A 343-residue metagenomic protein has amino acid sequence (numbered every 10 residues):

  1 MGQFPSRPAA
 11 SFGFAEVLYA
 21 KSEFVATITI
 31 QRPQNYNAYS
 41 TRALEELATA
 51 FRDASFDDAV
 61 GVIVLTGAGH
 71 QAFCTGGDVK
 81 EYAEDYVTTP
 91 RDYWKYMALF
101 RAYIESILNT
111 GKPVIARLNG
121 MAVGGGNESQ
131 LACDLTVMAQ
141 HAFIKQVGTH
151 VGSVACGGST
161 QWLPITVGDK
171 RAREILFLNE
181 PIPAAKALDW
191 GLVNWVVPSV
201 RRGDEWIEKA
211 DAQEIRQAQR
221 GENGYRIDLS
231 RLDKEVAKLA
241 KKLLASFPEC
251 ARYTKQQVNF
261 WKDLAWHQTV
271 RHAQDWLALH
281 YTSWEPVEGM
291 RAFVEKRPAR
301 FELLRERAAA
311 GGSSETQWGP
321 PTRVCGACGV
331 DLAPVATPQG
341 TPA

Functional and structural regions predicted by a protein language model:
M1-T66, S230, S314-P338: Conserved CoA-thioester-binding segment of acyl-CoA-metabolizing enzymes
S22, D57, G76, T110-G111 (+3 more regions): Acidic-histidine catalytic/liganding microenvironments
I28, L65, D78, S129-L131 (+3 more regions): Hydrophobic/aromatic residues within transmembrane alpha-helices of multi-pass small-molecule transporters
P33, V137-A142, V193-R271, L279 (+4 more regions): C-terminal long alpha-helix characteristic of the crotonase
G67-E105, A122, H150-G152: Glycine- (often His-adjacent) and acidic-residue-rich active-site loop that binds/positions the CoA thioester
E105-P248: Crotonase-fold acyl-CoA enzyme core
